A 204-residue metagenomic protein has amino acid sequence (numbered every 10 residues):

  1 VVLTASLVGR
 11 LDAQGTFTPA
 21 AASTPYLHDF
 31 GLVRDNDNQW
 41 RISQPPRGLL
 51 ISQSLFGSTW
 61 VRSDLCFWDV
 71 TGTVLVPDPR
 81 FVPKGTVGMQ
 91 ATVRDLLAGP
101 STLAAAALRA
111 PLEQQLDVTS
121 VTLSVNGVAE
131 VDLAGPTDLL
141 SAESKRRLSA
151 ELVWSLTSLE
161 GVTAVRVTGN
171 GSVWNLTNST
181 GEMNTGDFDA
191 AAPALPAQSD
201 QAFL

Functional and structural regions predicted by a protein language model:
V1-L204: Bimodal "functional hotspot" detector
